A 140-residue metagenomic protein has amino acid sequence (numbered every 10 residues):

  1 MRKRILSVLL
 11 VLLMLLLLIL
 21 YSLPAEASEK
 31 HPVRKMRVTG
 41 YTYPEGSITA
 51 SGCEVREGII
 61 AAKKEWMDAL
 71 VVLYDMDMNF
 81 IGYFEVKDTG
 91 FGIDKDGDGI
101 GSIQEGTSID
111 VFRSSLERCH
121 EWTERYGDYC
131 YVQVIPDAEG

Functional and structural regions predicted by a protein language model:
M1-R4: Positively charged n-region of N-terminal signal peptides that target proteins for export
L10-L20: Bacterial N-terminal signal peptides
I19-H31: Sec-dependent signal peptide cleavage junction
S28-G140: Solvent-exposed, well-ordered loop and adjacent helix/strand elements within mature globular domains that form
